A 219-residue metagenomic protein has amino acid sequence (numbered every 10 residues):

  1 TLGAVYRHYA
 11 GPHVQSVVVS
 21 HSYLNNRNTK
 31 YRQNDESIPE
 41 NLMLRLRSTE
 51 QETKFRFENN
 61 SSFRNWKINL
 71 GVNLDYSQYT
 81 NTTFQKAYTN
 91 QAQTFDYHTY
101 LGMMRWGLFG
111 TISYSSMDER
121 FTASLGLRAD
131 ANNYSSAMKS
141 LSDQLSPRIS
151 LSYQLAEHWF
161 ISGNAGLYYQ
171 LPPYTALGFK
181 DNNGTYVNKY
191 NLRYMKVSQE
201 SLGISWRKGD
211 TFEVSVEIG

Functional and structural regions predicted by a protein language model:
T1, D210-G219: Short, intrinsically disordered, charge-balanced linker/junction segments flanking boundaries in proteins
L2-M138, Q154, S215: Face-selective signature of the C-terminal outer-membrane beta-barrel domain
H8, W206-K208: Beta-strand C-termini and the immediately following turn/loop, strongest in propeller blades
L24, E50-E52, M103-R105, S142-Q144 (+2 more regions): Membrane-spanning beta-strands of outer-membrane beta-barrel proteins
N25-R27, T83-A87, Y153, E157-E200 (+1 more regions): Surface-exposed extracellular loop regions of Gram-negative outer-membrane beta-barrel proteins, predominantly
F109-S113, S142-L145, K180-N183, Y194 (+1 more regions): Extended, folded domain segments that form the structural surfaces/walls around functional sites
